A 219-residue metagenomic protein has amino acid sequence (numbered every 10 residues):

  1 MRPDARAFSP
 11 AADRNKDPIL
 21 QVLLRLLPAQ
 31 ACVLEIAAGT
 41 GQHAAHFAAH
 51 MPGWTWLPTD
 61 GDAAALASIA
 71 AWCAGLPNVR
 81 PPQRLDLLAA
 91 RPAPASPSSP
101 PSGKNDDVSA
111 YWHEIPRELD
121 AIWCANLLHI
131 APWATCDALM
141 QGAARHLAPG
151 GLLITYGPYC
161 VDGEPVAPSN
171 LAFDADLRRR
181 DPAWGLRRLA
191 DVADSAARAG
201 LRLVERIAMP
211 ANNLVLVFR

Functional and structural regions predicted by a protein language model:
M1-A29: Class I SAM-dependent methyltransferase Rossmann-like catalytic core, especially the SAM/SAH-binding loop
Q30-G39: Conserved class I S-adenosyl-L-methionine
Q42-P94: Class I SAM-dependent methyltransferase SAM/SAH-binding core
Y111-I122: A short acidic, Gly/Pro-enriched loop at the edge of an enzyme's catalytic core that lines a small-molecule cofactor
I130-A143: A short, conserved alpha-helix within the catalytic core of class I
G150-Y159: Conserved beta-strand signature within the Rossmann-like core of class I S-adenosyl-L-methionine
A183-A199: Short alpha-helix
L201-R219: Core SAM-dependent methyltransferase catalytic element
